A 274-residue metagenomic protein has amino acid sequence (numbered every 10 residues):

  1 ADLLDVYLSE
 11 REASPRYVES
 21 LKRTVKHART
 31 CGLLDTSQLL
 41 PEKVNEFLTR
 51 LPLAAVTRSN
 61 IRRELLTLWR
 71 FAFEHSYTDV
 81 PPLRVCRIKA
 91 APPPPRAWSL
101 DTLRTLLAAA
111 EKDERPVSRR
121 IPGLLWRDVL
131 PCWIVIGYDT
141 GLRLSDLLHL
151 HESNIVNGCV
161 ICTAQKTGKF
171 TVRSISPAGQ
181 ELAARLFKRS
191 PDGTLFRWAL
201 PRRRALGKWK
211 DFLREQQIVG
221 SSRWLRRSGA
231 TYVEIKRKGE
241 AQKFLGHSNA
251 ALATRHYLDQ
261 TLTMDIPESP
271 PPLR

Functional and structural regions predicted by a protein language model:
D5-R70, Y77, P92-R96, R115-W126 (+2 more regions): N-terminal core-binding DNA-recognition domain of tyrosine site-specific recombinases/integrases
P41, A108, H149, N157 (+1 more regions): Phosphate-coordinating loops and pocket residues in cytosolic domains that bind phosphorylated ligands
S59-I61, E74, T78-L144, L148: Basic, Lys/Arg- and aromatic-enriched nucleic-acid-binding interface segment
T102, T140, S145-R185: Conserved tyrosine-mediated DNA breakage-rejoining catalytic core shared by Y-recombinases
C132-V135, D139, S145-D146, W224-S248 (+1 more regions): C-terminal catalytic core of tyrosine-transesterase DNA break-rejoin enzymes
S153-C159, V219, K236-H256: Short, polar N-cap/turn motifs at the start of nucleic acid-interacting alpha helices
T171-P177, E181-L186, K243, T254-R274: DNA/chromatin major-groove-contacting recognition/catalytic segments
S176-V219, E234-R237: Active-site/catalytic core of tyrosine-dependent DNA strand-transfer enzymes
